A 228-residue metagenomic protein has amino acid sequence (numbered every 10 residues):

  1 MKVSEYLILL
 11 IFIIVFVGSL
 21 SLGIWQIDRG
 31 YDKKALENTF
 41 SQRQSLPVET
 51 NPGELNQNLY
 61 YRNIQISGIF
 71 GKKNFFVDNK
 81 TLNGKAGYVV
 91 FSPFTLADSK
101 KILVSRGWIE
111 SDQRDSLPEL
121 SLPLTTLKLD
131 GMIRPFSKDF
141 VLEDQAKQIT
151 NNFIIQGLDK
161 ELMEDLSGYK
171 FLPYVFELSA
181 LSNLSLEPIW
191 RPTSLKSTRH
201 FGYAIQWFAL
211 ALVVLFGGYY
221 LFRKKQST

Functional and structural regions predicted by a protein language model:
M1-G53, L59-T228: Surface-exposed, charge/polar-rich loops and edge strands
